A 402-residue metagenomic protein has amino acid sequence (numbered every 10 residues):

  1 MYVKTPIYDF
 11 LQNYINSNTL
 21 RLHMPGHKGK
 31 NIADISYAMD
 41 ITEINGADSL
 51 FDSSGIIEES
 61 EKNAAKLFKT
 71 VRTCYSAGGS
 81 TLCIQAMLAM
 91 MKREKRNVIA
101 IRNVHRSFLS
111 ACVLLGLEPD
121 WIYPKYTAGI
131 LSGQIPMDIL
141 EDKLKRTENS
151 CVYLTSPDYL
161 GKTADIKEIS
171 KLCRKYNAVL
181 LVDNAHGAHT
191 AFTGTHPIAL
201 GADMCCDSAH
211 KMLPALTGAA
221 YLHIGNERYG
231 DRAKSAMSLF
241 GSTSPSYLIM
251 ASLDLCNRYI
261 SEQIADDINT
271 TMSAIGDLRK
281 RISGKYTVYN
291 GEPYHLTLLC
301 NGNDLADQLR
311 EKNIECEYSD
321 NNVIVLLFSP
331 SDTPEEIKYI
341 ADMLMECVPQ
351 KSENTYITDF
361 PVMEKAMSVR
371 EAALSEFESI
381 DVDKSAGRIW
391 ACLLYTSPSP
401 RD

Functional and structural regions predicted by a protein language model:
M1-G55, A178: N-terminal "arm"/small-domain region of PLP-dependent enzymes with the aminotransferase-like
I7-F10, N31, T70, S80-T287: Conserved PLP-enzyme active-site core in the AAT-like
Y37-G79, N103: Conserved N-terminal alpha-helix of the aminotransferase class I/II PLP-enzyme fold
I224-Y229, C300-N301, S331: Short loop segments at secondary-structure junctions
A265-V325, V348-V362: Conserved small-domain helix->loop->beta segment predominantly found in fold-type I
S329-I357: Anionic-ligand-binding alpha/beta catalytic cores of soluble enzymes and soluble regulatory domains that recognize
I357-S385: A glycine-rich beta-turn/hairpin centered on an aromatic-Pro dipeptide
Y395-D402: Conserved small/polar residues in nucleotide/adenosyl-binding loops
